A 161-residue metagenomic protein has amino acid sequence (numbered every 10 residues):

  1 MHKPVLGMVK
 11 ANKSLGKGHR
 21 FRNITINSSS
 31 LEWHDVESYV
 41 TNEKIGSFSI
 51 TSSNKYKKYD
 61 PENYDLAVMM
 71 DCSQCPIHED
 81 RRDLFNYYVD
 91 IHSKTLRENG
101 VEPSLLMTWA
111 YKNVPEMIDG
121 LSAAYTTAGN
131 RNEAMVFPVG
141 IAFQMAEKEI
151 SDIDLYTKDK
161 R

Functional and structural regions predicted by a protein language model:
M1-D83: Conserved SGNH/GDSL esterase-like catalytic core that processes O-acyl groups on lipids and polysaccharides
H2-L6, N86-S93, S122: Extracytoplasmic/secreted envelope proteins and their assembly/folding machinery, especially bacterial periplasmic
Y59-E62, E98, N130: Extracellular/periplasmic catalytic domains that process cell-envelope and extracellular macromolecules
L66, C72-D80, Y111-S122, M145: Serine-dependent acyl-ester chemistry module
D71, L105-T108: A cross-domain feature marking catalytic cores of carbohydrate-active enzymes and several ubiquitous metabolic/repair
K94-S104, A134: A short helix->loop->beta-strand "cap" motif at the edges of active sites that frequently abuts
P115-R161: Catalytic His-Asp segment of secreted/periplasmic serine-dependent ester chemistry enzymes
